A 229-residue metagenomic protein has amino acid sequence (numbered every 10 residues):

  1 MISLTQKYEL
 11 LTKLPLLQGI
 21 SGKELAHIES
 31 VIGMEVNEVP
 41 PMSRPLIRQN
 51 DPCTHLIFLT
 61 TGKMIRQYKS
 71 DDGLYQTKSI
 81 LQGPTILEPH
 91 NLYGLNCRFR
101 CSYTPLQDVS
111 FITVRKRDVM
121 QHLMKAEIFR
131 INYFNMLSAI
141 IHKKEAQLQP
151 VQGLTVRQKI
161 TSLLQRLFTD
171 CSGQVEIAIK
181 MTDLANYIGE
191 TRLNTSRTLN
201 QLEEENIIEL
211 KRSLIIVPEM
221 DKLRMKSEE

Functional and structural regions predicted by a protein language model:
M1-P41, L81, I86-L87, N91-G94: Cyclic nucleotide-binding regulatory module and flanking cytosolic helices
I32-G33, D51-C53: Short, small/polar residue-rich loop motifs at catalytic or cofactor-binding pockets
V39-D51: Short phosphate-coordinating micro-motif centered on Lys-Gly-acidic
P41, T60-T61, Q82, Q107: A cytosolic small-molecule/anion-sensing beta-strand core signal
T54-Q67, G83-P84: Glycine- and acidic-residue-biased ligand/ion/polar-headgroup-sensing regions
T77-N135: Cyclic-nucleotide recognition modules
L106-Q107, M124-R192: Polybasic "coupling" helices that flank or enter modular domains
Q165-E229: Phosphate-/nucleic-acid-contacting segments
